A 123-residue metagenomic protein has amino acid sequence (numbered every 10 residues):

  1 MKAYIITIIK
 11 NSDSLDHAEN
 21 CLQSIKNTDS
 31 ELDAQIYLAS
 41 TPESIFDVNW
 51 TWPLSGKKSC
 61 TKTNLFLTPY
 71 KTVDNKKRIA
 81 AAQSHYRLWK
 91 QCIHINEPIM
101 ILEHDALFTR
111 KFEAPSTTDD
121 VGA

Functional and structural regions predicted by a protein language model:
M1-L102, A106-A123: An acidic/histidine-cluster motif and surrounding catalytic segment that typifies divalent-metal-assisted enzyme active
